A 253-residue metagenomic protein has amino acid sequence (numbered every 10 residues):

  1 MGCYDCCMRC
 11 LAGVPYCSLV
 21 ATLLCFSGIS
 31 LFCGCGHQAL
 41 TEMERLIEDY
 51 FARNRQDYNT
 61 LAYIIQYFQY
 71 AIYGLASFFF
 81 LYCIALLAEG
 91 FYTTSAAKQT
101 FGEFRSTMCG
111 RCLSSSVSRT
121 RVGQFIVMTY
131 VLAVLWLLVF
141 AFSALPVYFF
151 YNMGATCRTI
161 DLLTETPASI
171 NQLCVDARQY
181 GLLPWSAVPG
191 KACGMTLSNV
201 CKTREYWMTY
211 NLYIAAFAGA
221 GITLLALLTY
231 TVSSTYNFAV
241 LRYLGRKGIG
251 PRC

Functional and structural regions predicted by a protein language model:
M1-C253: Membrane-proximal loop-to-helix boundary features in eukaryotic membrane proteins
